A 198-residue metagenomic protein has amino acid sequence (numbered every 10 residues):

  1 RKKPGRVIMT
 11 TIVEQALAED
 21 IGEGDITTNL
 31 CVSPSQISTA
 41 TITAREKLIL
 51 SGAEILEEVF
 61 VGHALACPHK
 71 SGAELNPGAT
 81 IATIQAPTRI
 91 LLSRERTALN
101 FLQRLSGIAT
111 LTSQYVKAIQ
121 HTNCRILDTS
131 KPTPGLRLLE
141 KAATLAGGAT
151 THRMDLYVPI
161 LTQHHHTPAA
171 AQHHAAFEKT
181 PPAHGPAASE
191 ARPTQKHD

Functional and structural regions predicted by a protein language model:
K3-G185, S189-E190, D198: Acidic/glycine-rich phosphate/pyrophosphate-binding loops and surrounding catalytic core that coordinate Mg2+
P193: Expand to "…catalyze enediolate/carbanion chemistry for C-C bond making/breaking, isomerization, decarboxylation
